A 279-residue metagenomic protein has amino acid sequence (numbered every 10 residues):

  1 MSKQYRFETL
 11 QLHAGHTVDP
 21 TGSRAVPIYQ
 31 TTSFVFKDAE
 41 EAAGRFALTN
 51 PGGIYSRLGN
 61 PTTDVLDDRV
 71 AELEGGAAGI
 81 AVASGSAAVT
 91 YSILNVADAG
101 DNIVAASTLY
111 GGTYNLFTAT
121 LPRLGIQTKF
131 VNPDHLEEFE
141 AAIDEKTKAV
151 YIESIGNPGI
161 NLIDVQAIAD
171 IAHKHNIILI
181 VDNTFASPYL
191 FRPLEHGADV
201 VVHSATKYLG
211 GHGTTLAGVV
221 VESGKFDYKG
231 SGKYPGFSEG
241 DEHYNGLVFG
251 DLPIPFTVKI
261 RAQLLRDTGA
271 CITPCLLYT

Functional and structural regions predicted by a protein language model:
S2, H13, T17, A78-L277: Conserved PLP-enzyme active-site core in the AAT-like
S2-N60, D68-R69: N-terminal "arm"/small-domain region of PLP-dependent enzymes with the aminotransferase-like
F7-L10, D67-E72, G197-D199, H203: Short, hydrophobic/aliphatic alpha-helical segments
D38-A87, G112-T120: Conserved N-terminal alpha-helix of the aminotransferase class I/II PLP-enzyme fold
